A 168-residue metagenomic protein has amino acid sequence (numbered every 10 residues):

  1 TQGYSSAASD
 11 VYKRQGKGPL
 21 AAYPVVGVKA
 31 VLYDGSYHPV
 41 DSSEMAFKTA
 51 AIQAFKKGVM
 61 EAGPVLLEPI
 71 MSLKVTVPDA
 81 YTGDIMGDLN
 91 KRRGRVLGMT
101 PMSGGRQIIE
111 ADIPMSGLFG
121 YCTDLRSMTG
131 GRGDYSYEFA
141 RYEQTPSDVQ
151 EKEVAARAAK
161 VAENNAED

Functional and structural regions predicted by a protein language model:
T1-A8, Y12: Single conserved hydrophobic/aromatic residue that forms the stacking wall/gate of nucleotide- or nucleobase-binding
G16-G27, E61-I70, L97-M99, Y135-S136: Flexible, glycine/charged-enriched surface loops at secondary-structure junctions
G16-P19, Y33, F55-V59, G63 (+4 more regions): Signal for well-folded cores of large energy- and translation-related assemblies
V25, L32-D34: Beta-strand-rich non-transmembrane domains
G35-I70, K74, D79: Glycine- and Gly-Pro-enriched alpha-helical subdomains that act as flexible, kink-prone "lid/hinge" or packing modules
E68-D168: Charged, surface-exposed alpha-helical interface/stalk elements
